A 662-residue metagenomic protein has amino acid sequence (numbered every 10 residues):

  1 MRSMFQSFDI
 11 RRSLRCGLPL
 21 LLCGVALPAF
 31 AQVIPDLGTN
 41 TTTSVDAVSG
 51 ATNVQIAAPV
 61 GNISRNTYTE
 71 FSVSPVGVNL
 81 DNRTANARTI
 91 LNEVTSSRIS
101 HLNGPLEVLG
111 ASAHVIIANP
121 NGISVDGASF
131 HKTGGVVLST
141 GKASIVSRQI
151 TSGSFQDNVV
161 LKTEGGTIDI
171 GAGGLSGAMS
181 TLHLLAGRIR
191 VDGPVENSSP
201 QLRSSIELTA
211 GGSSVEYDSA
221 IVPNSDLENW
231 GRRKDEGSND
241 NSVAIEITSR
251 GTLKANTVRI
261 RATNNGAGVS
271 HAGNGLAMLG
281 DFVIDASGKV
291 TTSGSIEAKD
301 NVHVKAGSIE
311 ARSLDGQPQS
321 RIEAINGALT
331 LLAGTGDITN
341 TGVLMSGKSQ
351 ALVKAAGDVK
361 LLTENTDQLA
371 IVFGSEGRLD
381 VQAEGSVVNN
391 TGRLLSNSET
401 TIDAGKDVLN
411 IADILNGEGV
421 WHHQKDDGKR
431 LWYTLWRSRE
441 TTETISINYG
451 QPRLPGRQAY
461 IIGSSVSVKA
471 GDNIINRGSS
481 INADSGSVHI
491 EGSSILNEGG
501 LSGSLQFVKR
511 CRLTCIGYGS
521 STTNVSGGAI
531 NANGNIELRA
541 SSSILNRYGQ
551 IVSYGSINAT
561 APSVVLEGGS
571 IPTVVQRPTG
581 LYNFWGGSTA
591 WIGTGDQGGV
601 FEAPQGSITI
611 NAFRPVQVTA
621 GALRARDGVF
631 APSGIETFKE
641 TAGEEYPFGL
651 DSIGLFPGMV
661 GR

Functional and structural regions predicted by a protein language model:
R2-R11, L21-C23, P28-L276, D285: Solvent-exposed adhesion/ligand-recognition segments of exported proteins
S13-L20, I447: Alpha-helical transmembrane segments
V195-N197, T209-R250, K254-R662: A composition-driven surface/loop motif
